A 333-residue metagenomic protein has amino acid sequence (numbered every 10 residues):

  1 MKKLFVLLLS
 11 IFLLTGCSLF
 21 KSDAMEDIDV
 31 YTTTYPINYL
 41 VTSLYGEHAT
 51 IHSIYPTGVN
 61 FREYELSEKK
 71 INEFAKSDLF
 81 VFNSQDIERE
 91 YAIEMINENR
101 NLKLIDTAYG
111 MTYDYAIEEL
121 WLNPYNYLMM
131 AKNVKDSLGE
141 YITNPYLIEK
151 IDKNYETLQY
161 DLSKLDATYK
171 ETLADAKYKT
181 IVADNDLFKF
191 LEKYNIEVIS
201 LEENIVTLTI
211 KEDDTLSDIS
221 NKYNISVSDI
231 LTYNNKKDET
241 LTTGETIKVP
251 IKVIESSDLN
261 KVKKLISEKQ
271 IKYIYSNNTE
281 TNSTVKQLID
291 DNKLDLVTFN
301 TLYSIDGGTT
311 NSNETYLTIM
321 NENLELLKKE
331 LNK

Functional and structural regions predicted by a protein language model:
M1-S22: Sec-dependent N-terminal signal peptides of Gram-positive bacterial secreted proteins and lipoproteins
C17-T209, K222, D229, E245-K333: Extracytoplasmic metal-acquisition and chelation regions
K211-E245: LysM (lysin motif) carbohydrate-binding repeats in extracellular/periplasmic proteins that recognize
